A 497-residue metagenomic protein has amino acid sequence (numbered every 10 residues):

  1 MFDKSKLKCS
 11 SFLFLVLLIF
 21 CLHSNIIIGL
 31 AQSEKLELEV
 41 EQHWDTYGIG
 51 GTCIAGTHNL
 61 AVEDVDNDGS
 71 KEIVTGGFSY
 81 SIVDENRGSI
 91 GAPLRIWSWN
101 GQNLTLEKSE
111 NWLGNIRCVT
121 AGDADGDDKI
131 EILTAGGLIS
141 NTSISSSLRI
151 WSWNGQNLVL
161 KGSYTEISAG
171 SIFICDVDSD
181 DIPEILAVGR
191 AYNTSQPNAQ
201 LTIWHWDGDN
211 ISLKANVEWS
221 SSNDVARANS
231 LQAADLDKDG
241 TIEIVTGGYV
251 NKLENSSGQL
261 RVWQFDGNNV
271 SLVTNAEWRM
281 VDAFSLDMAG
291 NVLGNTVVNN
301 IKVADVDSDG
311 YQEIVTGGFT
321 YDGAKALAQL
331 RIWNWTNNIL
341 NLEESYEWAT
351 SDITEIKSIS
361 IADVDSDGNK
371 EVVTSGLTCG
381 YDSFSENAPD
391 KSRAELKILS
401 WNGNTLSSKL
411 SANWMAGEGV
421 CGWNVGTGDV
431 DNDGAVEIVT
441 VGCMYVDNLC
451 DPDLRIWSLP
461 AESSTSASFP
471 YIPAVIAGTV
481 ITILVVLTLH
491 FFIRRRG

Functional and structural regions predicted by a protein language model:
M1-L38, A61, E462-G497: Secretory targeting signatures
I27-G76, Y80, N100, I456-L459: An edge-strand/N-cap motif at the start of beta-rich repeat modules
L30-I54, I96-G114, I150-I167, I203-V225 (+3 more regions): Blade-edge motifs of beta-propeller repeat domains
H58-N67, E72, R117-A124, G170-V177 (+4 more regions): Beta-propeller blade termini
N67-G77, G126-A135, S179-V188, K238-G247 (+3 more regions): Acidic/hydrophobic-patterned starts of short beta strands in beta-sheet-rich repeat architectures
F78-N86, G136-T142, R190-S195, Y249-E254 (+3 more regions): Short glycine/acidic-enriched loop and turn motifs that connect beta-strands
S89-P93, I144-S147, P197-Q200, N255-Q259 (+3 more regions): A detector of repeated loop/turn-to-beta-strand junctions in beta-rich toroidal repeat architectures
C421-S464: Blade-level signature of beta-propeller repeat domains, shared across WD40, Kelch, NHL, RCC1 and BNR/Asp-box propellers
